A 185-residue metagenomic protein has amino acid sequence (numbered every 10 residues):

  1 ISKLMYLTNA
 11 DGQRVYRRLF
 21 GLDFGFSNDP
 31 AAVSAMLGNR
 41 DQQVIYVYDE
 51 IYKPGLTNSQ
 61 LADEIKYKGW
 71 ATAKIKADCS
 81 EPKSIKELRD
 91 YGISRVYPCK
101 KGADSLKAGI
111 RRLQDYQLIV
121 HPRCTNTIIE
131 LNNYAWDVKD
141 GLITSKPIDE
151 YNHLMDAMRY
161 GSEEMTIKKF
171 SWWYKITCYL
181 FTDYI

Functional and structural regions predicted by a protein language model:
I1-G25: ATPase catalytic-site recognition across NTP-hydrolyzing enzymes
I1-Y6, T177-I185: Amphipathic alpha-helical surface "interface" segments used for docking/oligomerization or membrane association within
Y16-R17, P30-A31, D115-Y116: Short, surface-exposed beta-edge/turn micro-motifs
D23-G25, I51, S80, M158: Anionic group-transfer/hydrolysis microenvironments
F26-P30, Q42: Coil-to-beta-strand transition motifs
A31-L37, R159: Short beta-strand scaffold segments in enzyme catalytic cores
S34, R40-D149, K168-I176, D183-I185: Mg2+-dependent endonuclease catalytic cores in nucleic-acid-processing enzymes, primarily RNase H-like
D149-K169: Acidic, Mg2+-coordinating catalytic module of metal-dependent nucleases/exonucleases that use a two-metal-ion mechanism
